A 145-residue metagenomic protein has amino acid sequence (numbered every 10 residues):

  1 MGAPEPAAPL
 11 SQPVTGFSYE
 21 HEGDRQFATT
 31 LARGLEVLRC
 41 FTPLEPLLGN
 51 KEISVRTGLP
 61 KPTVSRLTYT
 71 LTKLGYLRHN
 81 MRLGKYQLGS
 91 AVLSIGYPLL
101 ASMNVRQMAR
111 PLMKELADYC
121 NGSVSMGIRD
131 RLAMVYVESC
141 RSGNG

Functional and structural regions predicted by a protein language model:
G2-Q107: N-terminal helix-turn-helix
G84-G145: Amphipathic alpha-helical effector-binding/dimerization core of metabolite-sensing transcriptional regulators
